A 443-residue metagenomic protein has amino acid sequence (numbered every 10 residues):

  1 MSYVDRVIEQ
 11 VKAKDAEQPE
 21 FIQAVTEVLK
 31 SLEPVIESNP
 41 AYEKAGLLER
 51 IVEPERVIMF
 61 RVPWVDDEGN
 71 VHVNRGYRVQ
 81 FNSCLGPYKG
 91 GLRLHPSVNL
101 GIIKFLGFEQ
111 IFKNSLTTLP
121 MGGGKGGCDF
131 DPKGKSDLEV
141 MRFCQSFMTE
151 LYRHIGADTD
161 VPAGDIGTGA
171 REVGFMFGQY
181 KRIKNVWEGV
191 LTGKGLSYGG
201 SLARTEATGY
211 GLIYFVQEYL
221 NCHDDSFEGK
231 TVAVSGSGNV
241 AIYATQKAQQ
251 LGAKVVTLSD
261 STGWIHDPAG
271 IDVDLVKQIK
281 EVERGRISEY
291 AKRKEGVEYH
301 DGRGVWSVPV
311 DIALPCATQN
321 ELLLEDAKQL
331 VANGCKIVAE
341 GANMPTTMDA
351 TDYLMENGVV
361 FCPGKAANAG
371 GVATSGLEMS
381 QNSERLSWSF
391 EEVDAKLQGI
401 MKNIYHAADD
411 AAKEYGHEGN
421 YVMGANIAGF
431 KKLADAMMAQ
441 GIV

Functional and structural regions predicted by a protein language model:
M1-L202, K432-I442: N-terminal ligand-binding/catalytic initiation module
S2-A24, Y219-L220, V331-V443: Adenosine-phosphate binding glycine-rich loop
I8-E9, T26, L100, K104-F108 (+13 more regions): Predominant activation on well-ordered alpha-helical scaffold segments within soluble catalytic domains
G69, D165-I166, S201-T208, A233-S237 (+2 more regions): Active-site nucleophile and cofactor-binding loops and adjacent substrate-binding regions of central metabolic enzymes
T159-A163, V186-L191, V234, T257-D260 (+5 more regions): General beta-strand structural signal in soluble alpha/beta enzymes
G200-S307: Glycine-rich phosphate/diphosphate-binding loop of Rossmann-like nucleotide-binding domains
G263-F361, A366: Rossmann-like adenosine-cofactor binding region
